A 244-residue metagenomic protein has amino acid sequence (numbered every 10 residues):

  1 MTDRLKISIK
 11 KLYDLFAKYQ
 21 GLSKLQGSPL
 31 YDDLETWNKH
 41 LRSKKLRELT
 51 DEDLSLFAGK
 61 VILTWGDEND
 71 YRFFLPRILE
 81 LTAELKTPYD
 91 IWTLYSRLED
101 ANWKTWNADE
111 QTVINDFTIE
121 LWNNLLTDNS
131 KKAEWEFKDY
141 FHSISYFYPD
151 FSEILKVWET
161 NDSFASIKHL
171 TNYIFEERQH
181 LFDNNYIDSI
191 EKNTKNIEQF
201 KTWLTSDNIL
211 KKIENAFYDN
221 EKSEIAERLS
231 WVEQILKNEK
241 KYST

Functional and structural regions predicted by a protein language model:
M1-A83, T87-W92: N-terminal domain-start signal
M1-S8, R47, N107, Q111 (+4 more regions): Intrinsic-disorder-associated interaction segments
M1-Y19, D207-T244: Eukaryotic acidic, Ser/Thr-rich intrinsically disordered low-complexity regions
E35-R42, E52-S55, G59, E99-N107 (+4 more regions): Generic alpha-helix detector with strongest preference for long hydrophobic helices that associate with membranes
I62-D67, Y71-K201: Eukaryote-skewed repeat-based solenoidal scaffolds used as protein-protein interaction platforms, primarily
